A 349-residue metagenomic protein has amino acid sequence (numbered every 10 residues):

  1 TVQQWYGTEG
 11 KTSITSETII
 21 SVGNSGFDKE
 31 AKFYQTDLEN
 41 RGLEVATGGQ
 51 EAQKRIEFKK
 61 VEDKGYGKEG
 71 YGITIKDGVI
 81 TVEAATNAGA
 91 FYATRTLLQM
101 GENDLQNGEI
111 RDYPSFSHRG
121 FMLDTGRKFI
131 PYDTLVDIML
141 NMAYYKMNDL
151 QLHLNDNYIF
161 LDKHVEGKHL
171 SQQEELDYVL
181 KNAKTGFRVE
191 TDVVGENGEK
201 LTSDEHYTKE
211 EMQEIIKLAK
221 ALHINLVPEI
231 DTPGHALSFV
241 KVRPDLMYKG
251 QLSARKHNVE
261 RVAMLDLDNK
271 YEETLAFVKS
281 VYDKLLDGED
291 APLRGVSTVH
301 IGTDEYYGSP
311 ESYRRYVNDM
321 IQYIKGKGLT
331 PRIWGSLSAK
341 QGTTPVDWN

Functional and structural regions predicted by a protein language model:
T1-P114, I333-W348: Acidic, contiguous N-terminal accessory segments
S16, G120-M122, E196-N197, H300-G308: Short, conserved helix/loop micro-motifs enriched in His/Cys and acidic residues
G23, H153-N155, V227-P233, G302-D304 (+1 more regions): Generic beta-strand/beta-sheet core signal
G23, V82, I130, Y307-E311: A generic structural signal for short coil/turn motifs at secondary-structure boundaries
G70, I75-V262, E273, K279-S297: Feature activates predominantly on carbohydrate-active enzymes
P244, A254-N349: Active-site neighborhood of glycoside hydrolase catalytic domains
